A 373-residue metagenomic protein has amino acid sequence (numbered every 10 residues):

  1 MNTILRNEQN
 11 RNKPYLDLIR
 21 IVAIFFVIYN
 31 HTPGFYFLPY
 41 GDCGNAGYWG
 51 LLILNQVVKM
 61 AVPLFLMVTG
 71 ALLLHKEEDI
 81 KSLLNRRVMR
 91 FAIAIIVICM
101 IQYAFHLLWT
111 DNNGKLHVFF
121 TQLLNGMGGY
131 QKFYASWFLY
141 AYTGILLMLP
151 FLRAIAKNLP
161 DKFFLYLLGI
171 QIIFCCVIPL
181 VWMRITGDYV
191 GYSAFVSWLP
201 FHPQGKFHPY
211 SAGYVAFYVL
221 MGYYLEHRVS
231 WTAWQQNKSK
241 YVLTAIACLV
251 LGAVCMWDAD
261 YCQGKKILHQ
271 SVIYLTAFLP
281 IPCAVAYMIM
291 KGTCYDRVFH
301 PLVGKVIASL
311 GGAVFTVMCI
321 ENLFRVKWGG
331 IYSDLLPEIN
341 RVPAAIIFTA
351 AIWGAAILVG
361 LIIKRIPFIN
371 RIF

Functional and structural regions predicted by a protein language model:
M1-F373: Alpha-helical transmembrane segments and their immediate juxtamembrane cytosolic regions
